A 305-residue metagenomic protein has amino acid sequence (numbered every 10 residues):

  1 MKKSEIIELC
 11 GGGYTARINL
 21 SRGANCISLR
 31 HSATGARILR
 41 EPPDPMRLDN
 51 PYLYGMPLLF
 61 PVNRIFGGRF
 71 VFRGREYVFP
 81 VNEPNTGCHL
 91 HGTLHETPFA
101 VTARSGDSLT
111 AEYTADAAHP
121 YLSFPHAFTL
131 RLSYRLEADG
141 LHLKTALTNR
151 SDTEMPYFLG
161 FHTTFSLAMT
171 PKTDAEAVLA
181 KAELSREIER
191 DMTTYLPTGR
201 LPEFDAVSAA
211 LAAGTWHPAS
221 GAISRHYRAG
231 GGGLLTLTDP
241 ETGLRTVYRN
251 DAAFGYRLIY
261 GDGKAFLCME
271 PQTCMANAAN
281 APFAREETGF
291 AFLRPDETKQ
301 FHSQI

Functional and structural regions predicted by a protein language model:
M1, C10, P80-A138: Extended, loop-rich substrate-binding clefts of extracytoplasmic carbohydrate-active enzymes
L9, A16, L20, H31 (+2 more regions): Acidic, contiguous internal or C-terminal segments within carbohydrate-active enzymes that form a structured patch used
Y14, C88-T102, D174, A209-T288: Acidic/His-leaning functional-site neighborhoods
R17-E76, N82, L267: Acidic-aromatic substrate-binding/catalytic surfaces of carbohydrate-active enzymes
I18, A111-Y113, D239, D296-I305: Short, hydrophobic/aromatic-enriched beta-strand segments in well-ordered soluble domains
F70-V78, A291-I305: Short Pro-Gly-centered flexible turn/kink motifs
V78-F79, E154-P156, T164-D251: Active-site/ligand-binding surface loops and adjacent short beta/alpha elements that line catalytic pockets across
